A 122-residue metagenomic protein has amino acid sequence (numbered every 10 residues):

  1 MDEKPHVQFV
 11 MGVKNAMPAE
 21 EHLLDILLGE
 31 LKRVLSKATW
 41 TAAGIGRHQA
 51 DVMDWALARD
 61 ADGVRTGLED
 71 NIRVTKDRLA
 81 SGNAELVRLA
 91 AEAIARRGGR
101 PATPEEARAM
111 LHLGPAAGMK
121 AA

Functional and structural regions predicted by a protein language model:
M1-L68, G82: Catalytic alpha/beta core domains of metabolic enzymes, predominantly
M17-A19, R73-R78: Short, charged, surface-exposed secondary-structure boundary motifs
E30, V34, R59, A90-R100: Change "in soluble alpha/beta enzymes" to "in soluble alpha/beta proteins
A56, A90, A107: Conserved, mostly hydrophobic/aromatic
T75-G99: C-terminal helical cap(s) of enzyme catalytic domains, especially alpha/beta-barrels
E106-L113: A glycine-rich phosphate-binding loop feature that marks nucleotide/adenosyl-phosphate handling sites
